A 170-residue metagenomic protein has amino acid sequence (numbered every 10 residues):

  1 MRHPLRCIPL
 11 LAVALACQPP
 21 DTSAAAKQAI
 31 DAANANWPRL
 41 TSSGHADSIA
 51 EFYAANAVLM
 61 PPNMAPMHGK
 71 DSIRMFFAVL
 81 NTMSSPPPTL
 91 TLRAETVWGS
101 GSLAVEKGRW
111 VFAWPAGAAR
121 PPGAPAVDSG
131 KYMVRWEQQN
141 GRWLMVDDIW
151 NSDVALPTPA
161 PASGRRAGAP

Functional and structural regions predicted by a protein language model:
R2-L10: Sec-dependent signal peptide recognition, specifically the positively charged N-region followed immediately by
L10-Q18: Hydrophobic h-region of N-terminal signal peptides that target proteins for export in Gram-negative bacteria
C17-E51, V58-P170: A beta-strand edge to alpha-helix "cap/lid" segment located at domain peripheries
